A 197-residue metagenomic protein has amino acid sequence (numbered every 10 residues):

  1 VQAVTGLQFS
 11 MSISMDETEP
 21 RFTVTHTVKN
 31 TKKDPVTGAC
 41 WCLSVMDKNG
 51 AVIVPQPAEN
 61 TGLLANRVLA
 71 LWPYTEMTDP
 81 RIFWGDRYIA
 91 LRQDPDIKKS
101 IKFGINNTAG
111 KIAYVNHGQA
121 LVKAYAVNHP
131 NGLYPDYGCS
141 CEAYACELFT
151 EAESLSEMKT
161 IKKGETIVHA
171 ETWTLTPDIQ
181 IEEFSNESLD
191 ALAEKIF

Functional and structural regions predicted by a protein language model:
V1, E165-I179: Short, hydrophobic/aromatic-enriched beta-strand segments in well-ordered soluble domains
V1-E17: Low-complexity, acidic Ser/Thr/Pro/Gly-rich terminal tails and inter-domain linkers that flank the onset of structured
T5-F9, L43, E171: One face of beta-strands
F9, F22-V24, I167: Hydrophobic core residues within well-ordered beta-strands of beta-rich domains
M11-I13, Y114, A152, W173: Preference for bulky hydrophobic residues occupying beta-strand positions in well-ordered beta-sheet regions
P20, T31-A39, L43-T166, Q180-D190: A contiguous, surface-exposed recognition patch within enzymatic or periplasmic domains that forms
H26-K32, L175: Asparagine-centered strand-capping/turn motif at beta-strand->loop junctions
D190-F197: Short, cationic low-complexity segments
